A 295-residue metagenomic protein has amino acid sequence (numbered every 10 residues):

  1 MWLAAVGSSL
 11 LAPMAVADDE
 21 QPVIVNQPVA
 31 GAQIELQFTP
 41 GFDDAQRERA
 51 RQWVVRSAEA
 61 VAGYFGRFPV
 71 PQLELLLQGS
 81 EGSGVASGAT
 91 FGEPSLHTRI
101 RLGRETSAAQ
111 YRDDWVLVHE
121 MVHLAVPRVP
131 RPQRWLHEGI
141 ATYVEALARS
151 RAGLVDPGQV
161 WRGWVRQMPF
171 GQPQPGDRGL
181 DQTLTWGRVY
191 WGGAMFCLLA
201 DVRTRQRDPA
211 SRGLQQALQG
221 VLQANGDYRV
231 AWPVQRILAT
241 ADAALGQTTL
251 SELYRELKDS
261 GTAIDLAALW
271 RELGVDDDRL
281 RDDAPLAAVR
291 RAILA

Functional and structural regions predicted by a protein language model:
M1-L3: N-terminal export leaders
D18, V55, D227-A295: Beta/coil-rich, acidic/histidine-enriched accessory regions frequently appended to metallopeptidases
V23-V129, Q133: Juxtacatalytic substrate-recognition/specificity segment
Q46, A50-S57, D113, L117 (+9 more regions): Stable alpha-helical elements in mature extracytoplasmic
E59-R67, H123-V126, A146-G153, D201-P209 (+4 more regions): Sec-exported extracytoplasmic/periplasmic mature domains
E81-S87, R149-L154, G226-W232, A263-I264: Secretory-pathway/luminal and periplasmic proteins that interact with or process carbohydrate-rich
Y111, P130-Y228: Acidic/His/Gly-enriched intrinsically disordered linker/tail segments that often contain short helix/coil "MoRF-like"
